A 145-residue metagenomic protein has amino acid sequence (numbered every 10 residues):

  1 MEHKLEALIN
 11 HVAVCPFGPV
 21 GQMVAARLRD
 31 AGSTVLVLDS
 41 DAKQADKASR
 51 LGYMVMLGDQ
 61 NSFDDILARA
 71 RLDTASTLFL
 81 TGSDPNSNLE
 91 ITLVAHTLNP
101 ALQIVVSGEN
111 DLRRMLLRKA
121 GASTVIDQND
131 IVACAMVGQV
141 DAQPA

Functional and structural regions predicted by a protein language model:
M1-A145: Cytosolic regulatory regions of ion transport systems
